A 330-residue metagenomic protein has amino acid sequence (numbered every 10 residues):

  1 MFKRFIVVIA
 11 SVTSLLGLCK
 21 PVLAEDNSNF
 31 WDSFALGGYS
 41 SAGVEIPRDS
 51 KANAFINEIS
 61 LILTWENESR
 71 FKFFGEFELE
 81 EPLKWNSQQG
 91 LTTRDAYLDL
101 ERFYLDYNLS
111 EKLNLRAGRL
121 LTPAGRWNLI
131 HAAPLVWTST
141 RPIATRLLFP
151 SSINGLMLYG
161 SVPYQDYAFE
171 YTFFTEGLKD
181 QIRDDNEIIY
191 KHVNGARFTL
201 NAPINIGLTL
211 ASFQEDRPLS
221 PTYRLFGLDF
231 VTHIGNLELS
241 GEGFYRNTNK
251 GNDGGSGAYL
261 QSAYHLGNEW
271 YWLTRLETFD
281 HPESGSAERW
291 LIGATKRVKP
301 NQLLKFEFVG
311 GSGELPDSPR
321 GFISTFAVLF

Functional and structural regions predicted by a protein language model:
L15-S40, V44-A52, Q302, A327-F330: Outer-membrane beta-barrel biogenesis signature
E25, P47-A52, Q89-T93, I143-F149 (+5 more regions): Outer-membrane beta-barrel domain signature
D26-L36, S50-L178, T199-A202, Y264-L266 (+1 more regions): Outer membrane beta-barrel
D32-S40, F73-G75, L115, F169-F173 (+7 more regions): Transmembrane beta-strands of outer-membrane beta-barrel proteins
A42-R48, S60, N67, F77-L83 (+10 more regions): Transmembrane beta-strands of outer-membrane beta-barrel pores
A52-N57, A96-E101, P150-N154, Y190-N194 (+4 more regions): Residues that define the transmembrane beta-barrel architecture of outer-membrane proteins
S69-F71, I189, F198-P282: Detector for outer-membrane/organellar transmembrane beta-barrel domains, recognizing the amphipathic beta-strand
L158, K296, S318-F330: Outer-membrane beta-barrel "beta-signal"
